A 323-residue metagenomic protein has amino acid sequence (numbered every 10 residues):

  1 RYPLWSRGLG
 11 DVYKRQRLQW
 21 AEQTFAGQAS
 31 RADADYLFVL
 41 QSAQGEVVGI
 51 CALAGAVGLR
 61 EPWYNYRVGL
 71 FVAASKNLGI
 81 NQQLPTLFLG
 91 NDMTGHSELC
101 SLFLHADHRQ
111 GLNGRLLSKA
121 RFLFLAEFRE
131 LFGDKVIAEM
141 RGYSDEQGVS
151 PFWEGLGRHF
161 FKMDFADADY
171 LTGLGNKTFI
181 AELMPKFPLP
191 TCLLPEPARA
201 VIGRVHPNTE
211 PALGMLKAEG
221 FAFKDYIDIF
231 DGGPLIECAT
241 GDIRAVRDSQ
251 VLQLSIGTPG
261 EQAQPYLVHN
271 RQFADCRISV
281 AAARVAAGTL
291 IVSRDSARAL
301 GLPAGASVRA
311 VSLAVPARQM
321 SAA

Functional and structural regions predicted by a protein language model:
Y2-Y13: Single conserved hydrophobic/aromatic residue that forms the stacking wall/gate of nucleotide- or nucleobase-binding
D11-V48, A52-L70: Active-site rim helix/loop that mediates acceptor-substrate recognition in acyltransferases
G55-S101, F165-K177, M184: Conserved acyl-donor/pantetheine-binding loop and adjacent beta-alpha core of acyl/acetyltransferases and related
M93-L102, L125-R141, A200-G203: Conserved GNAT acetyl-CoA-binding A-motif
S101-Q110: A short, internal acetyl-CoA/4′-phosphopantetheine-binding micro-motif in the GNAT/acyltransferase core
R109-L125: Conserved acetyl-CoA-binding loop-helix of GNAT-fold acetyltransferases
P190-T258: Anionic-ligand-binding alpha/beta catalytic cores of soluble enzymes and soluble regulatory domains that recognize
S279-G305: Short beta-strand-centered segments at strand-helix junctions
